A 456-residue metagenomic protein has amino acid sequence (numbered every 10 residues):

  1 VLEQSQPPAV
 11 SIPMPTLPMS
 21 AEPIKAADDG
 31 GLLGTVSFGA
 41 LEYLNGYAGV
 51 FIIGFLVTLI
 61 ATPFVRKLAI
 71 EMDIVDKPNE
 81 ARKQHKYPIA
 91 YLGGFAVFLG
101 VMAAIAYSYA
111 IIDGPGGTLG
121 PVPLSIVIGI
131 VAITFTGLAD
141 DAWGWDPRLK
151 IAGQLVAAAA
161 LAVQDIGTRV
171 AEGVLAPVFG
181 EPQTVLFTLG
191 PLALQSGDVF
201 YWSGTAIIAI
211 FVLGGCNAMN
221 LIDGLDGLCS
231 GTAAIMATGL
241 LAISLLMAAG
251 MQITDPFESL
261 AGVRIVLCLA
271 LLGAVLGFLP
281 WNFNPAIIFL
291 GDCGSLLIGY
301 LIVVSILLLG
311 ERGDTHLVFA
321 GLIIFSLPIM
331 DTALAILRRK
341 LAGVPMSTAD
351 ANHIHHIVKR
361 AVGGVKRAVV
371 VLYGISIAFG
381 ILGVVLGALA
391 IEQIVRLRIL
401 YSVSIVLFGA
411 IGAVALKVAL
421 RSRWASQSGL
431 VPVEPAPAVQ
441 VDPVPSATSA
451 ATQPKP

Functional and structural regions predicted by a protein language model:
L2-E3, P8-M330: "…together with the soluble PPM/PP2C metallo-phosphatase catalytic core" -> "…together with the soluble PPM/PP2C
F64-E71, V414-V431: Membrane-interface capping segments at transmembrane-helix boundaries
F64-I89, L334-K366: Cytosolic, membrane-interface loops and tails of multi-pass inner-membrane proteins
A270-A274, Y300, G363-L386, V406-F408: Hydrophobic membrane-spanning alpha-helices of multi-pass integral membrane proteins
L308-D314, Y401-R423: N-terminal hydrophobic signal/anchor transmembrane helix of membrane proteins
I354, A361-Y373, E392-R398: C-terminal transmembrane helix-loop-helix hairpin of multi-pass membrane proteins
V384-S404: Extracellular/periplasmic helix-loop-helix junctions in multi-pass membrane proteins
W424-A447: Short, highly charged, low-complexity non-transmembrane loops/tails of multi-pass membrane proteins
